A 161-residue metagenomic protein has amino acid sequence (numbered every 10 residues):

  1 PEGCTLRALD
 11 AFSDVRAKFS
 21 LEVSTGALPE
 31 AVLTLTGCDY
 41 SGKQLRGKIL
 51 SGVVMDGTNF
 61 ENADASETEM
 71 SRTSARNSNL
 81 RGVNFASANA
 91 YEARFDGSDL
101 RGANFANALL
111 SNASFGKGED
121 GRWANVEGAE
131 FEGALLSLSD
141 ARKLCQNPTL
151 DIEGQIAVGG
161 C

Functional and structural regions predicted by a protein language model:
P1-C161: Tandem repeat scaffolds
